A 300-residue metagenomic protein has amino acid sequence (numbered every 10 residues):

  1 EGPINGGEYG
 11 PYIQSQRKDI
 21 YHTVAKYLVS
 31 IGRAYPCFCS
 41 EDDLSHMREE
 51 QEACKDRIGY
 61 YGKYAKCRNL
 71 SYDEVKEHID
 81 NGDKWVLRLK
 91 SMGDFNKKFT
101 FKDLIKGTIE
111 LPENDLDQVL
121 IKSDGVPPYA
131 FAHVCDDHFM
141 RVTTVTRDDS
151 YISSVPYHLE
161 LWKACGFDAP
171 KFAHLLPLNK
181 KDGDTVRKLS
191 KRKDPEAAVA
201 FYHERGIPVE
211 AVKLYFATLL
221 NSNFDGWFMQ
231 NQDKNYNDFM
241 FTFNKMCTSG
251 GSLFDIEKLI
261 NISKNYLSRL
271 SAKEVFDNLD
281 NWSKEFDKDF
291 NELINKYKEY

Functional and structural regions predicted by a protein language model:
E1-Y9: A glycine-rich helix N-cap at a beta->alpha junction
G2, R17, E52: Charged, often glycine-rich, active-site loop that binds/positions anionic groups
E8-D19, I31: Short coil/turn segments at secondary-structure boundaries
Q14, Y27-H174, N179-K191, A198: Active-site cores that bind ATP or allylic diphosphates and position pyrophosphate for catalysis
R17, Y21, S154, P208: Hydrophobic (often cysteine-bearing) scaffold residues that line and stabilize catalytic clefts of nucleotide/cofactor
H22-V29, K213-F216: Non-transmembrane alpha-helical segments in soluble domains of secreted/periplasmic/extracellular proteins
C165-Y300: Catalytic adenosine-cofactor/nucleotide-binding cores of aminoacyl-tRNA synthetases and other
